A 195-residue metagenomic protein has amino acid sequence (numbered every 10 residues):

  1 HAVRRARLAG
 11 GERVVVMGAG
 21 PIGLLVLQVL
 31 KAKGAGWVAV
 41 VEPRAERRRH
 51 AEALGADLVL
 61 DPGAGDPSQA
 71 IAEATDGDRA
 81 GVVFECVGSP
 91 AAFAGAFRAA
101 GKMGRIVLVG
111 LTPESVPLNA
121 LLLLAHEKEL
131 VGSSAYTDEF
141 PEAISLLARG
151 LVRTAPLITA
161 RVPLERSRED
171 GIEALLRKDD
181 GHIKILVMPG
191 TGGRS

Functional and structural regions predicted by a protein language model:
H1-A64, Q69: Mid-domain Rossmann-like dinucleotide-binding core that forms the NAD(H)/NADP(H) cofactor-binding site
R5-G10, R49-E129, G193-S195: Glycine-rich cofactor phosphate-binding loops and adjacent beta1-alpha1 units of small-molecule cofactor enzyme domains
V15, A39, R105-L108, V131 (+1 more regions): Structural detector of well-ordered beta-strand residues that form the stable sheet scaffold of enzyme domains
G20, A45, P90, A94 (+2 more regions): Glycine-rich phosphate-binding loop at the start of an alpha helix
E42, G110, S134: Conserved acidic E/D residue at the C-terminus of a beta-strand in Rossmann-like folds
A94-R98, T137, P141-S195: C-terminal hydrophobic helical "lid"/dimerization subdomain of Rossmann-like NAD(P)H-dependent oxidoreductases
E129, A135-Y136: Glycine-rich phosphate/pyrophosphate-binding beta-alpha loops
